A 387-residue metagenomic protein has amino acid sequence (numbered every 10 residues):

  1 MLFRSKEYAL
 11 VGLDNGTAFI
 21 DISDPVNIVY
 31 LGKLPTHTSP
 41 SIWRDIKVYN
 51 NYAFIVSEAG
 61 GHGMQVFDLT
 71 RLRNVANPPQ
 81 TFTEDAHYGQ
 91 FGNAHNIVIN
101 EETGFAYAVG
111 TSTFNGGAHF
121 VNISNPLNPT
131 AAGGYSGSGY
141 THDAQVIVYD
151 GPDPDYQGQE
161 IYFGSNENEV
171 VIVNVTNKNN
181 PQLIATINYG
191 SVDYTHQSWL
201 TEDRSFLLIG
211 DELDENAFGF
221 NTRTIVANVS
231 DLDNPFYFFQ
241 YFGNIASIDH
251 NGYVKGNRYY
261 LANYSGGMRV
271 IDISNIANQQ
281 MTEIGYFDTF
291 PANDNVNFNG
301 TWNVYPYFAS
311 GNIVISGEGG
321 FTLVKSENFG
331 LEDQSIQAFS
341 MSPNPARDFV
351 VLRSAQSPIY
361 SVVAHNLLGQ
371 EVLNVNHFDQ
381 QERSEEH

Functional and structural regions predicted by a protein language model:
M1-F329: Feature marking well-ordered beta-strand scaffolds used for ligand recognition
L2, E386-H387: Single conserved hydrophobic/aromatic residue that forms the stacking wall/gate of nucleotide- or nucleobase-binding
Q334-E386: C-terminal outer-membrane/trafficking sorting elements
